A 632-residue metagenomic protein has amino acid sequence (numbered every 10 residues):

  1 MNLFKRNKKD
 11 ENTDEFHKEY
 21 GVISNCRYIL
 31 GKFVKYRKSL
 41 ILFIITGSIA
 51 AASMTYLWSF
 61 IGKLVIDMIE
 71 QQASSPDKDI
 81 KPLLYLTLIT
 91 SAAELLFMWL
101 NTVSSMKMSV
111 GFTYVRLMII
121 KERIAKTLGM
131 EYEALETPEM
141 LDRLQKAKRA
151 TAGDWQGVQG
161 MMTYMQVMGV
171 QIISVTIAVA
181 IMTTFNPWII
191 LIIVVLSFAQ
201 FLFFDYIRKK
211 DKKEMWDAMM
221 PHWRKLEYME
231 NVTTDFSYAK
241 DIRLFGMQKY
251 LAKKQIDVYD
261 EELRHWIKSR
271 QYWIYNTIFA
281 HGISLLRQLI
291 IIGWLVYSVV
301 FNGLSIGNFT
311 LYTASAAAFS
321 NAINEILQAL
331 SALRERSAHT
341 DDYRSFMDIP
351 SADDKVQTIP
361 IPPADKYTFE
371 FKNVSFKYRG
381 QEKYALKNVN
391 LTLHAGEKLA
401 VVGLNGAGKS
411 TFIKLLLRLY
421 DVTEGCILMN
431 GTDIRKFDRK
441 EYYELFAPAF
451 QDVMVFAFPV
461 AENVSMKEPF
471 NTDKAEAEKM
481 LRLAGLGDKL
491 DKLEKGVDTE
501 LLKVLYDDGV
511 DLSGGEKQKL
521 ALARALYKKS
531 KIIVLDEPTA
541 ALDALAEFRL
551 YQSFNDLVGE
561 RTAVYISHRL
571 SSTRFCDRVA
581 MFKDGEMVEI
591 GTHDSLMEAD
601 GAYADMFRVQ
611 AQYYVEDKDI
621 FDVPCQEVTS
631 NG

Functional and structural regions predicted by a protein language model:
M1-T55, S74-L86, S104, M108 (+6 more regions): Membrane-integrated ABC transporters
L3, G496, Q552, E560 (+2 more regions): C-terminal portion of ABC ATPase nucleotide-binding domains
K35, K148-M161, E214, P221 (+6 more regions): An intracellular "coupling" helix at the cytosolic face of ABC transporter transmembrane type-1 domains
I41-L100, I181-D211, I290-G293, N302-G307: Transmembrane helix-loop-helix hairpins at lipid-water interfaces of multipass membrane proteins, especially the type-1
M106-A125, I192-S237, K253, I267 (+4 more regions): Cytoplasmic coupling helices
L144, V422, L428, G487-L520 (+2 more regions): ABC-fold ATPase nucleotide-binding domain signature/coupling loops
M247, I291, T310-D348: Cytosolic ends of transmembrane helices, especially the final helix of ABC transmembrane type-1 domains
L428, Y443, A461-D507, Y551-Q552 (+1 more regions): ABC ATPase nucleotide-binding domain helical subdomain, centered on the C-loop/LSGGQ "ABC signature"
